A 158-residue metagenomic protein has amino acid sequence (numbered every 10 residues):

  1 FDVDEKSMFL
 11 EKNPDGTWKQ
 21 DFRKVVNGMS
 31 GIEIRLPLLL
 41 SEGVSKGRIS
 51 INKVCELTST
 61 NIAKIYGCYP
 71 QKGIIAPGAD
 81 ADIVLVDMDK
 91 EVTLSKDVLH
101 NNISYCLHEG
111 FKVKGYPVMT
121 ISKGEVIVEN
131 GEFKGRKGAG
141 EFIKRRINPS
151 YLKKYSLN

Functional and structural regions predicted by a protein language model:
F1-K90: His/Asp/Glu-enriched, well-ordered alpha-helical/loop segment that forms or immediately abuts the divalent-metal
S7-N27, P77-F142: C-terminal cap of metal-dependent C-N hydrolases
E33-V44, K112-E125, K154-N158: Low-complexity, flexible helical/coil segments
N52-K53, S95-N101, K153-S156: Short, positively charged
P70, E109-K112, R146, Y155: Generic alpha-helical secondary structure signal
F142-N158: Short, solvent-exposed cationic patches
